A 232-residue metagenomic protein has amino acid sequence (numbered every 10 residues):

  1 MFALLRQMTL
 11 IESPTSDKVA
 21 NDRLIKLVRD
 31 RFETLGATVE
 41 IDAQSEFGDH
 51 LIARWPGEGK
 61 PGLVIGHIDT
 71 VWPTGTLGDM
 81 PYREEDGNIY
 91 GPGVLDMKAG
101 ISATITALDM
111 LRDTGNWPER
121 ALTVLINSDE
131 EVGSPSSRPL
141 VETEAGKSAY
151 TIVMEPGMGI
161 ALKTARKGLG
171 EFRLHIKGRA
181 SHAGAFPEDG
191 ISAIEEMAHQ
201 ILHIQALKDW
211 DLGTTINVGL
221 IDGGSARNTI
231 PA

Functional and structural regions predicted by a protein language model:
M1-V94, R112-P118: Acidic/His- and Gly-rich active-site-bordering loop/insert found across diverse amide/peptide-bond hydrolases
R6, R29, S102-D109, R138-E142 (+1 more regions): Predominant activation on well-ordered alpha-helical scaffold segments within soluble catalytic domains
I68-V71, T76-L77, G157-M158, R166-L169 (+1 more regions): Short glycine-enriched loops at secondary-structure junctions
Y90-S102, E131, P187, I191-I194: Short, conserved micro-motifs enriched in small and acidic residues
M97-E171, D209: Acidic/histidine-rich catalytic neighborhood of metal-dependent amide-processing enzymes
T164, F186-D222, R227-I230: Acidic-enriched catalytic cores of C-N bond-cleaving enzymes acting on peptides and small amides
G178, T229-A232: Short, flexible turn/loop "capping" segments at secondary-structure junctions
